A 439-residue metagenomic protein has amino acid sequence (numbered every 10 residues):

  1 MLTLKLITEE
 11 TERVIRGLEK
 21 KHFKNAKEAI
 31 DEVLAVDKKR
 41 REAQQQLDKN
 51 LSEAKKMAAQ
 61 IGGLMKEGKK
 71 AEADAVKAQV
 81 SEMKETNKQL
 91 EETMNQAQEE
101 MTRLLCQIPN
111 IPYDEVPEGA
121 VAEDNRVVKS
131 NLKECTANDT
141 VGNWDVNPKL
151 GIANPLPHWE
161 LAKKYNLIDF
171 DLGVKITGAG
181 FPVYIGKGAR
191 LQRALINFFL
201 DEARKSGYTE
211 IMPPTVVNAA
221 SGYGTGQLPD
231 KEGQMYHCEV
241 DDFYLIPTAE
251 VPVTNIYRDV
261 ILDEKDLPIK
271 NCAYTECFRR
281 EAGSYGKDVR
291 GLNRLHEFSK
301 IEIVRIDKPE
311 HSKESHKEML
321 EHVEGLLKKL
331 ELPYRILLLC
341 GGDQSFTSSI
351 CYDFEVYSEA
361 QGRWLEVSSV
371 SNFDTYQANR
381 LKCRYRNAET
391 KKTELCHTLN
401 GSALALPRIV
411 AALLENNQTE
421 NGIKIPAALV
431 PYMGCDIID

Functional and structural regions predicted by a protein language model:
M1-D145: N-terminal alpha-helical targeting/anchoring segments
K27, N131-D439: TRNA-recognition modules of translation machinery and tRNA-sensing kinases, especially anticodon-binding
